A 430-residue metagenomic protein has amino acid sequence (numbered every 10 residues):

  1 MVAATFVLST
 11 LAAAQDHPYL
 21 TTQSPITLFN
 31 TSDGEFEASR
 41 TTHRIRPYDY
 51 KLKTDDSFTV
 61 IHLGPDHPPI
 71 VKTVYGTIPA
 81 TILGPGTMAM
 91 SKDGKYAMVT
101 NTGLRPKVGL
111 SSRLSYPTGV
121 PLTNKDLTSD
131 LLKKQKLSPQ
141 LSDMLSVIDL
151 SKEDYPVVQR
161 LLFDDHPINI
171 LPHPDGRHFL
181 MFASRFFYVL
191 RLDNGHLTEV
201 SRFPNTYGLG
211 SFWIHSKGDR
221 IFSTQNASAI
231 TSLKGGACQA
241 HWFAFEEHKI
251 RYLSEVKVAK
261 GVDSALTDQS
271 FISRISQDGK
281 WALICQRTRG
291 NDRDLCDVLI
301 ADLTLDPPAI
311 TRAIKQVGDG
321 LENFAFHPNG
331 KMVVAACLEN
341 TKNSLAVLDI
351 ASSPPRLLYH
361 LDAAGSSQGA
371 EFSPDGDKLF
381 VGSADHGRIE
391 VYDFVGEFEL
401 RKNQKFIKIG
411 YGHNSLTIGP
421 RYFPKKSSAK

Functional and structural regions predicted by a protein language model:
M1-T10: Bacterial N-terminal signal peptides
A14-K430: Predominantly soluble domains enriched in secretory-pathway, periplasmic, or organellar proteins
